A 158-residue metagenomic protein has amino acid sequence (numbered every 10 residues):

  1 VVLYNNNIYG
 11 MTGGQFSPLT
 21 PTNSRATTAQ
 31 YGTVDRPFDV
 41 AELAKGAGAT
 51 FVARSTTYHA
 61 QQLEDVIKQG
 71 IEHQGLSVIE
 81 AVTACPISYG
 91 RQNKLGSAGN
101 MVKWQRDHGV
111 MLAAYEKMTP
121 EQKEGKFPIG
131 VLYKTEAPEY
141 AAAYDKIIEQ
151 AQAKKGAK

Functional and structural regions predicted by a protein language model:
V1-G10, Q62-D65: Thiamine diphosphate
N7, K45, A49-T50, K68-G75 (+1 more regions): Generic secondary-structure signature for well-ordered alpha-helical cores
I8-M11, Q15, Y31-V34, P86 (+1 more regions): Residues forming the flavin
Q15-T22, A60, I67-E72, G90-K103: Short, surface-exposed, charged loop/turn segments at secondary-structure junctions
T20-Q69: Conserved thiamine diphosphate
Q62-G70, A113-P120: A short, acidic, amphipathic alpha-helical segment used as a generic capping/interface helix at domain edges
T83-K158: Flexible, low-complexity linker and terminal segments
